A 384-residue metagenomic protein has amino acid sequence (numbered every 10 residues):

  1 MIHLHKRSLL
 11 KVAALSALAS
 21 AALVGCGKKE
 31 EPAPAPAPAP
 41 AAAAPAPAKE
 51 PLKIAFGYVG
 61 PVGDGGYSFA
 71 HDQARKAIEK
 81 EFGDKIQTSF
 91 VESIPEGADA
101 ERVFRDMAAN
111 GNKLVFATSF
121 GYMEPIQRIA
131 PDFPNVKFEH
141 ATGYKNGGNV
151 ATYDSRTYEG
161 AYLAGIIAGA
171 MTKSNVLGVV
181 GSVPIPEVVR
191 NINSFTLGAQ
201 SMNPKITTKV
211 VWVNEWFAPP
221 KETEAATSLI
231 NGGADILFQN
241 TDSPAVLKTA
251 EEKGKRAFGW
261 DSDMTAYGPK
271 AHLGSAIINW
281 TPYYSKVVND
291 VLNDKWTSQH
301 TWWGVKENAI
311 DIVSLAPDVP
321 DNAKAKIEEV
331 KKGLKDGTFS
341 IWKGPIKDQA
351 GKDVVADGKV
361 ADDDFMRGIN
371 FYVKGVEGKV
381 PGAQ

Functional and structural regions predicted by a protein language model:
M1-L4, L15-A19: Secretory targeting signals
K6-L10: N-terminal export leaders
K11, S16, A323-K324: Short hydrophobic/aromatic segments of transmembrane alpha-helices and their interfaces
K11-V12, G27-K29: N-terminal helix-turn-helix DNA-binding module of bacterial transcription factors
A22-G25: C-terminal motif of bacterial Sec signal peptides marking the signal peptidase cleavage site
K29-Q384: A residue-level marker of the well-folded mature domains of exported/periplasmic proteins
